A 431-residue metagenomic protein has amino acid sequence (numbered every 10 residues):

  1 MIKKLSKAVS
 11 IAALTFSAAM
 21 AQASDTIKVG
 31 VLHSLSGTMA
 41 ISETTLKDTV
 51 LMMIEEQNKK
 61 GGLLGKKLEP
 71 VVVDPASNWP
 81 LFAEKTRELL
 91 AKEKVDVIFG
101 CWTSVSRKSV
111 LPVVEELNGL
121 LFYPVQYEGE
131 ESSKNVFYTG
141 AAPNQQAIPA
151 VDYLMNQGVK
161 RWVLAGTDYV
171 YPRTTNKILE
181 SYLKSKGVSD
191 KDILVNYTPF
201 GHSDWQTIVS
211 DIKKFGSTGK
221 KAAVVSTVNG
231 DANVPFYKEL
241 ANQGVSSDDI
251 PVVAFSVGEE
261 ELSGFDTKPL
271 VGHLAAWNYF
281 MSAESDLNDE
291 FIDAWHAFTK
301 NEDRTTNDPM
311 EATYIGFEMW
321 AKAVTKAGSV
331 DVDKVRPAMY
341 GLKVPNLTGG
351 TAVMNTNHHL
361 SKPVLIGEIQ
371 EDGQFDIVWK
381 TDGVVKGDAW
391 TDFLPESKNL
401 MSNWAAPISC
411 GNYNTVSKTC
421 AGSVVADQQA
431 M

Functional and structural regions predicted by a protein language model:
M1-A23: Gram-negative bacterial Sec-dependent N-terminal signal peptides
A21-V31, K59-K67, M155-K160: Immediate post-signal peptide segment of exported/extracytoplasmic ligand-binding proteins
I27, G341-M431: Solvent-exposed, acidic/polar segments of extracytosolic/periplasmic ligand-binding ectodomains
G30-T49, V73-P80, W102-V105, D168-R173 (+2 more regions): Extracytoplasmic "Venus flytrap"
I41-D48, E56, G61-E130, T139 (+1 more regions): Beta-alpha junction/loop-to-helix N-cap segments that form part of ligand/metal-binding clefts
E84, E128-G129, K134-Q243, S282-E290 (+1 more regions): Extracellular/periplasmic Venus flytrap/periplasmic-binding protein
L89-C101, F122-P124, V163-G166, G219-G230 (+4 more regions): Periplasmic-binding protein-like
E239-Y314, V324-V330, T381-S417, G422: Extracellular/periplasmic periplasmic-binding protein-like sensory domains
